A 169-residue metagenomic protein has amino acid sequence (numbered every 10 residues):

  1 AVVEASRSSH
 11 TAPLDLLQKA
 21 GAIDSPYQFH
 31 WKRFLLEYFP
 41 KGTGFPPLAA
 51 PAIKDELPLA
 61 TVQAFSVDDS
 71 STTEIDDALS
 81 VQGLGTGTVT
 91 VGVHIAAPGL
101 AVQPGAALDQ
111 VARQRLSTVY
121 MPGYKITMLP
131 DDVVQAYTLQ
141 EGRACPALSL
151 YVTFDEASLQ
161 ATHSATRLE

Functional and structural regions predicted by a protein language model:
A1-E169: Conserved, carboxylate-rich catalytic/transport cores that coordinate ions
